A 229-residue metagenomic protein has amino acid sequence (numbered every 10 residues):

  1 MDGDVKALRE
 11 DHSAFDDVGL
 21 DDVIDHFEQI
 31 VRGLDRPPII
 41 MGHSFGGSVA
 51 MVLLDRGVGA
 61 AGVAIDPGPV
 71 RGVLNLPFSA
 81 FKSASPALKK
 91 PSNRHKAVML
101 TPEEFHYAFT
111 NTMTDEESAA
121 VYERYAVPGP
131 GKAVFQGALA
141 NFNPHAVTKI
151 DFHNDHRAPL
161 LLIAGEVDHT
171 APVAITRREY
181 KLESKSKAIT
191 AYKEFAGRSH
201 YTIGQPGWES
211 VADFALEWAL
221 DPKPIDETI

Functional and structural regions predicted by a protein language model:
D21-P38: Conserved acidic catalytic loop of the alpha/beta-hydrolase fold
P38-V73: Conserved hydrolase catalytic core segment
G59-H95, F135-F142: Flexible "cap/lid" loop of the alpha/beta hydrolase fold
A80-P128, K132-V134: Helix-rich cap/lid subdomain of alpha/beta-hydrolase
P130-F152: Active-site nucleophile elbow and catalytic-triad environment of alpha/beta-hydrolase enzymes
H156, L162-A164, D168: Short beta-strand/loop motif that positions the catalytic acidic residue of the alpha/beta-hydrolase fold
H169-R178: Conserved alpha/beta-hydrolase "acid-adjacent" motif
I189-I229: Catalytic active-site module of serine/aspartate enzymes centered on a nucleophile-bearing elbow/loop
